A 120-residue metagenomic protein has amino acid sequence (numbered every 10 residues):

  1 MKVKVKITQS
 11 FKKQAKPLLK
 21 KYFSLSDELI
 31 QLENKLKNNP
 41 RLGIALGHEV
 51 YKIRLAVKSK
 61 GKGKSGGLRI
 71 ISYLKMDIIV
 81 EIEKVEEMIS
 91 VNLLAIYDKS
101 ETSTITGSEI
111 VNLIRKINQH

Functional and structural regions predicted by a protein language model:
M1-Q31: Arg/Lys-rich, positively charged N-terminal/basic patches that mediate binding to nucleic acids
K2, H48-V50, M88-I89: Sequence-level motif detector for i,i+2 pairs with an aromatic at +2
K4, Y22-S26, G43, K64 (+1 more regions): Alpha-helix N-cap/helix-initiation sites
L25-K35, K84-E86, V91: Short, charge- and proline-biased low-complexity linear segments that act as flexible interaction/docking motifs
L32, E49-Y51, L68: A generic structural signal for short beta-strands and their flanking turns/coil linkers
K37-K64: A short, surface-exposed loop/turn module that caps and links secondary-structure elements
L68, Y73-H120: Enriched for short, Lys/Arg-rich terminal
